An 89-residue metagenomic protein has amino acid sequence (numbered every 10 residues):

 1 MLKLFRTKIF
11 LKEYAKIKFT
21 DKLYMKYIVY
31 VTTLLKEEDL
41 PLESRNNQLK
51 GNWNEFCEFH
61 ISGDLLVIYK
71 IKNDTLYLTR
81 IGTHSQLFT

Functional and structural regions predicted by a protein language model:
M1-G63, K72-Y77, Q86-T89: Basic, Lys/Arg-enriched alpha-helical interface segments
Y69: Acidic, metal-associated active-site segment
